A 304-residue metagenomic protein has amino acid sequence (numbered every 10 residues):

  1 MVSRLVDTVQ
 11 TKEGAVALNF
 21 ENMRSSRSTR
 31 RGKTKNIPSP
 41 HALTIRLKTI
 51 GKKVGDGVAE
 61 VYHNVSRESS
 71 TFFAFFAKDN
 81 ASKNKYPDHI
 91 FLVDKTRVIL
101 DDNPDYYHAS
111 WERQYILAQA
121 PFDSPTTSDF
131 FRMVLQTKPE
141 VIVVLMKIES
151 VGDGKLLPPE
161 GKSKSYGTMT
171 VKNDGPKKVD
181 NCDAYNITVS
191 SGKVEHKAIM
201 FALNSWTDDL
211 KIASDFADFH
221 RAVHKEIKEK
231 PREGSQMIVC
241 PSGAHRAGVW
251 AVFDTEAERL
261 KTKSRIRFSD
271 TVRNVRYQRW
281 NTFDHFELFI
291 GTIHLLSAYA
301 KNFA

Functional and structural regions predicted by a protein language model:
M1-A304: Cys-based phosphatases of the PTP/DUSP/CDC25 superfamily and their flanking regulatory architecture
